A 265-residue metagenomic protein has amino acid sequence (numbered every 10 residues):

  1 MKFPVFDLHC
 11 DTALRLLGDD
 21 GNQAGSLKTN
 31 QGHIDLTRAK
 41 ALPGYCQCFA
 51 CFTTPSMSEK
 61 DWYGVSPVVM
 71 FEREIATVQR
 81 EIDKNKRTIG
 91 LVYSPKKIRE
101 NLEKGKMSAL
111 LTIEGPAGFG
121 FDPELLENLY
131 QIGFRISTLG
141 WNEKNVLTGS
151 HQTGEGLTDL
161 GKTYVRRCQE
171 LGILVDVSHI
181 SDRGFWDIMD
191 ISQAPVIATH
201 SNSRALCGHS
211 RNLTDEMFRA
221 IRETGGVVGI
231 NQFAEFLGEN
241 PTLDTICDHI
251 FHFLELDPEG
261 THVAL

Functional and structural regions predicted by a protein language model:
M1-G154, D159, R204, G208-L265: N-terminal hydrophobic targeting/anchoring segments and the immediately downstream early-domain regions of hydrolases
G154-M189, P195-H200: Loop-centered beta-sheet repeat module
V175, I191, I221-G225: Short gly/pro-enriched beta-turn/loop segments at secondary-structure junctions
A194-P195, T245: Active/binding-pocket-proximal capping segment
